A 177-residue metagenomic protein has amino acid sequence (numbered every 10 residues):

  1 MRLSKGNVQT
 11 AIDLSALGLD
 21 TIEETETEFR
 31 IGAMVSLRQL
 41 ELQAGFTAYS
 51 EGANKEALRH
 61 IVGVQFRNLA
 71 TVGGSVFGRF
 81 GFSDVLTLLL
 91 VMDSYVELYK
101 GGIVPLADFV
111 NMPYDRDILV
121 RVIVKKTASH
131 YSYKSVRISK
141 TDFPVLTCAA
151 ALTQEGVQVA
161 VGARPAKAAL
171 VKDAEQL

Functional and structural regions predicted by a protein language model:
M1-L177: C-terminal structural segment of proteins
